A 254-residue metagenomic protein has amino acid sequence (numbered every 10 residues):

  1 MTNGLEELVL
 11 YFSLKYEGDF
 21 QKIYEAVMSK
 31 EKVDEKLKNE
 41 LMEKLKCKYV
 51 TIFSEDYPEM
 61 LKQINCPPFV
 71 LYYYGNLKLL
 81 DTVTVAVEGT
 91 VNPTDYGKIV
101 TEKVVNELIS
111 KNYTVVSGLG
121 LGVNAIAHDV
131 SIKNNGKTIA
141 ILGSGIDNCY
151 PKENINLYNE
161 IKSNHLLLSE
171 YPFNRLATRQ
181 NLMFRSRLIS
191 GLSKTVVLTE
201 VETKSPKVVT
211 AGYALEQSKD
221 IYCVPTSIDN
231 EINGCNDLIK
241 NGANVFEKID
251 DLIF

Functional and structural regions predicted by a protein language model:
M1-E55: Short, small/acidic-rich helices and loops at N termini and domain boundaries of DNA replication/processing enzymes
I52-F254: Glycine-biased, small-residue-rich flexible motifs in mid-sequence functional cores and linkers
